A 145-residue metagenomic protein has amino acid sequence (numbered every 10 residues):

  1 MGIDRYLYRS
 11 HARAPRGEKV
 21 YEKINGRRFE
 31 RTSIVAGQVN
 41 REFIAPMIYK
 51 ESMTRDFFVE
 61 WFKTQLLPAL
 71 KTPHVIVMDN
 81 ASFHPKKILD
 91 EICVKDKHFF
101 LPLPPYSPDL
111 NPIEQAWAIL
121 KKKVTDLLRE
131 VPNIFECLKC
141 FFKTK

Functional and structural regions predicted by a protein language model:
M1-K145: Short functional hotspots at interaction and active-site rims
